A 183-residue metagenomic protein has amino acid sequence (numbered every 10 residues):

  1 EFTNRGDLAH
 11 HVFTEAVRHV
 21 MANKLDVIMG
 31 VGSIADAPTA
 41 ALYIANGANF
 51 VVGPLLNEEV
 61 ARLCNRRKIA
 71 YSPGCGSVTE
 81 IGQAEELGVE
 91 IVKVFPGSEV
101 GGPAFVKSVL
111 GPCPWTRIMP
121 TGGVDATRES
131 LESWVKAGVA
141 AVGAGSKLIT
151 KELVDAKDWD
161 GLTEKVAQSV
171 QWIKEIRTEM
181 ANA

Functional and structural regions predicted by a protein language model:
E1-G6, D26-A35, A40, G47-L56 (+2 more regions): Catalytic beta/alpha-barrel core
E1-P38, L42-G47, A156-A183: Conserved N-terminal beta1-alpha1 strand-loop-helix module at the mouth
E1-R5, V51-V60, K93-G102, G138-K165: Glycine-rich phosphate-binding active-site loops on the catalytic face of alpha/beta enzymes
R18-V31, G47-N49, L63-S72, P112-T121: Short beta-strand/loop segments at the ligand-binding rim of alpha/beta enzyme cores
V31-G32, P120-V124, V142-S146: Glycine-rich beta-strand-to-loop/alpha-helix junction loops that act as flexible
D36-N46, T79-G88, D125-V142: Catalytic cores of alpha/beta
V94, G102-K107, W115, T127 (+4 more regions): Mobile acidic interaction elements
